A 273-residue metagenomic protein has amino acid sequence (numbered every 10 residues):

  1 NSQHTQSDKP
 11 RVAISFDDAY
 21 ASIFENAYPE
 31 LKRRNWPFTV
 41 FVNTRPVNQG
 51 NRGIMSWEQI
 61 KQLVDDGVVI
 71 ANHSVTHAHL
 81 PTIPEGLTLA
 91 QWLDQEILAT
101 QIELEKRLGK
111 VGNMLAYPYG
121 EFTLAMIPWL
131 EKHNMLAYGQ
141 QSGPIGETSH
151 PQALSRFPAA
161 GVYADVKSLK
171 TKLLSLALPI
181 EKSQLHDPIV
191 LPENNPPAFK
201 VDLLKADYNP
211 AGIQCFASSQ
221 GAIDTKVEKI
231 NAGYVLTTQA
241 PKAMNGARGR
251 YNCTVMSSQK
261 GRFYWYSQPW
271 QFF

Functional and structural regions predicted by a protein language model:
N1-P10, P29-F38, T44-M55, K61 (+4 more regions): Terminal accessory/targeting
Q3-H4, D8-V12, Y20-S22, N26-A125 (+1 more regions): Metal-dependent polysaccharide deacetylase catalytic core of the NodB/CE4 family, i.e., the active-site-bearing domain
K32, I127-L136: Short, surface-exposed basic-aromatic patches at helix termini and helix-loop junctions that form
W57, L89-A90, L130, Q141 (+2 more regions): Alpha-helix boundary/capping detector
N134-P144: Acidic, His- and aromatic-enriched active-site or binding-groove loops in soluble protein domains that engage sugars
